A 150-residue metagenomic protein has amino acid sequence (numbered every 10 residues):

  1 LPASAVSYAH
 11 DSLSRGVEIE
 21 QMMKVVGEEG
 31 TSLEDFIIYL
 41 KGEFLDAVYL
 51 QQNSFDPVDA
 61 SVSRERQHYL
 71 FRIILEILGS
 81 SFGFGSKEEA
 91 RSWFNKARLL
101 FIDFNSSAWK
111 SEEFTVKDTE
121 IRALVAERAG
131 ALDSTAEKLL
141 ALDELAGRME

Functional and structural regions predicted by a protein language model:
L1-E150: Conserved catalytic/coupling modules of large nucleotide/cofactor-utilizing molecular machines
